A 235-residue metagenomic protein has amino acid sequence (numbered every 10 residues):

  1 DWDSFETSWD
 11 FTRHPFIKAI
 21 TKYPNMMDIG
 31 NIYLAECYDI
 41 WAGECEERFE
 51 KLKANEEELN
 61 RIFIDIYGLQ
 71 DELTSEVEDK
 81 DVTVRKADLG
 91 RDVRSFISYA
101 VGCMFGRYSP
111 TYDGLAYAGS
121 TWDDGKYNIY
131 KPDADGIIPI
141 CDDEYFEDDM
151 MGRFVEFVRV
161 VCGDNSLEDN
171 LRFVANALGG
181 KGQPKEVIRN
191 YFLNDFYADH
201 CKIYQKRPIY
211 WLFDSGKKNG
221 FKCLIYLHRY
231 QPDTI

Functional and structural regions predicted by a protein language model:
D1-I235: S-adenosyl-L-methionine
